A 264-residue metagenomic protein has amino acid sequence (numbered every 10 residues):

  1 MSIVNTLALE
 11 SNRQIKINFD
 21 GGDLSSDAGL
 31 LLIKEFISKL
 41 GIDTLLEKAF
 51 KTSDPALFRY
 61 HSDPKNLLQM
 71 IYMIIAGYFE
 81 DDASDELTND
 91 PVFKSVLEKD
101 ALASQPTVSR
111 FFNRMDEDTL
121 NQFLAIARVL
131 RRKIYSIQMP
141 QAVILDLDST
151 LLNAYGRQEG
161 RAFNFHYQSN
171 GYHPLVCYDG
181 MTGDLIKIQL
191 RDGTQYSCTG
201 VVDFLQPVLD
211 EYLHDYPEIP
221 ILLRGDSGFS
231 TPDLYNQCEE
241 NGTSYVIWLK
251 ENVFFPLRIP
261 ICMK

Functional and structural regions predicted by a protein language model:
M1-Y196, V201-D215: Dynamic "connector" segments at or just before major functional cores
L190-K264: An internal, acidic/charged active-site-proximal segment that coordinates divalent cations and/or engages
